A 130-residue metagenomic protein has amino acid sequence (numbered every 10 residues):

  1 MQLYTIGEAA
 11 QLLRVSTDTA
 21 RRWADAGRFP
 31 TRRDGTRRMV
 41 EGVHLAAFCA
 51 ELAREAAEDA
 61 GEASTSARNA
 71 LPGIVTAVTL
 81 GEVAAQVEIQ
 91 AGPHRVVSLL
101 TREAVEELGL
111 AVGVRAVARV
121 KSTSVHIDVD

Functional and structural regions predicted by a protein language model:
M1, R21, V105-G109: Short, surface-exposed secondary-structure edge patches
M1-V15: Polyanion-binding surface elements
Q2, R38, A85-V87: Short beta-strand micro-motifs in enzyme catalytic cores
T5, P30-L52: Short helix-start
L13-R37: Major-groove DNA-recognition helix of helix-turn-helix-type DNA-binding domains
A24, F29, H44, R119-S124: Histidine- and aromatic-rich ligand-binding microenvironments
F48-A67: Short boundary/loop segments of OB/S1/cold-shock single-stranded nucleic-acid-binding domains
G61-D130: Mid-protein regulatory/catalytic core that forms ligand/cofactor-binding pockets and protein-protein interaction
